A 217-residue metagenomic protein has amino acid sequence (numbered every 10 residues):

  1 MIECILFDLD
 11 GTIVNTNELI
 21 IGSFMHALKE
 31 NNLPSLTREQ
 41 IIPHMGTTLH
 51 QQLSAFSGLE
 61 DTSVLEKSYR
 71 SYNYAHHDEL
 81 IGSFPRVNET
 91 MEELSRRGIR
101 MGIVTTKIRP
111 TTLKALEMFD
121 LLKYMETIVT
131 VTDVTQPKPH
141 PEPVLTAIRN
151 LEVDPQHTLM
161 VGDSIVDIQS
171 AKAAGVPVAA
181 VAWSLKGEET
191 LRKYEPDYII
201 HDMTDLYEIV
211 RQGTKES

Functional and structural regions predicted by a protein language model:
M1-F7, H157, G213-S217: Non-catalytic pre-domain segments flanking phosphatase-related domains
I2-E89, E93-R97: N-terminal helical cap/lid subdomain that shapes the substrate entry/recognition surface in HAD-like hydrolases
C4, K138-I168: Conserved Lys-Pro-Asp/Glu-containing loop-to-beta segment of HAD-superfamily phosphomonoesterases, centered on
K29-N31, Q51-L59, L80, N88 (+4 more regions): Substrate-recognition/cap helix-loop segment adjacent to the acidic, metal-dependent catalytic center of Asp-based
L36-Q40, K123-T127, P155-L159: Short acidic capping loops at alpha-helix termini that bridge into adjacent secondary structure
D120-T130, T190-Y207: Structural recognition of alpha->loop->beta junctions
L159-Y198: Acidic, Mg2+-coordinating phosphoryl-transfer loop and its flanking beta/alpha structural elements, shared across
